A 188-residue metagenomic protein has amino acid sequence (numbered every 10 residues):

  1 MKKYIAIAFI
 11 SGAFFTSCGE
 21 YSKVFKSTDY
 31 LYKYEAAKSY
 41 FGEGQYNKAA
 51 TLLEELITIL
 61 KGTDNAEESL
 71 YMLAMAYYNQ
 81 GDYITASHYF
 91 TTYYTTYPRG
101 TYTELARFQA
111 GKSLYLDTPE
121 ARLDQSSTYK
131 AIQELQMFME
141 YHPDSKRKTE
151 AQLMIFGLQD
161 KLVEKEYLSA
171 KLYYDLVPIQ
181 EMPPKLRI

Functional and structural regions predicted by a protein language model:
K2-A6, F14-I188: Acidic, polar-rich low-complexity tracts and alpha-helical solenoid repeat scaffolds
F9: Soluble catalytic regions of membrane-associated enzymes that act on cell-envelope and secretory-pathway components
